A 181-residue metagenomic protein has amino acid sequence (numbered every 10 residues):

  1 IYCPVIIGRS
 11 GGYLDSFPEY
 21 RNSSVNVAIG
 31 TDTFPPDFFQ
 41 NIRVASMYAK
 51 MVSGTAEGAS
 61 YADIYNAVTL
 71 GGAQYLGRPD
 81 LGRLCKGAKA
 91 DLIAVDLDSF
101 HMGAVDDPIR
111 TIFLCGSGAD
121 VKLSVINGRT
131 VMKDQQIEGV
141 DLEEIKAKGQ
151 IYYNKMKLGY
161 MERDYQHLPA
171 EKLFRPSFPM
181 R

Functional and structural regions predicted by a protein language model:
I1, A28, V125: Conserved beta-strand segments that form the floor/walls of ligand-binding pockets within enzyme and binding domains
I1-Y2, A94: Conserved beta-strand positions in the central sheet of alpha/beta enzyme cores
C3-G8, D32-F34: Short, acidic/turn-prone active-site loops that include or flank metal/cofactor- and phosphate-binding residues
G8-G11, Y75-G77: Active-site glycine- and acidic-residue-rich loops that bind and position anionic ligands or nucleotide-like cofactors
R9-L14, F38-Q40, A104: Short, charged, surface-exposed secondary-structure boundary motifs
S16-S99, L114-G118: His/Asp/Glu-enriched, well-ordered alpha-helical/loop segment that forms or immediately abuts the divalent-metal
T69-R181: Active-site microenvironment of metallo-dependent hydrolases
